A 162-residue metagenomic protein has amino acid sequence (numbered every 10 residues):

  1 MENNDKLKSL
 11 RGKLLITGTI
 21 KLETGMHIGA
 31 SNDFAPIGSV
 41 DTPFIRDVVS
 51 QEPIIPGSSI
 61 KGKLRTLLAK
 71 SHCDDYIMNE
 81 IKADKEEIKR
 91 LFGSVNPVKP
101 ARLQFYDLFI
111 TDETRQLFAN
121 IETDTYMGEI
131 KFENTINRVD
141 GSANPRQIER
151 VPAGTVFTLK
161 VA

Functional and structural regions predicted by a protein language model:
M1-T135, D140-A162: RNA-binding basic/glycine-rich loop and surface signature characteristic of RAMP-family CRISPR effectors
